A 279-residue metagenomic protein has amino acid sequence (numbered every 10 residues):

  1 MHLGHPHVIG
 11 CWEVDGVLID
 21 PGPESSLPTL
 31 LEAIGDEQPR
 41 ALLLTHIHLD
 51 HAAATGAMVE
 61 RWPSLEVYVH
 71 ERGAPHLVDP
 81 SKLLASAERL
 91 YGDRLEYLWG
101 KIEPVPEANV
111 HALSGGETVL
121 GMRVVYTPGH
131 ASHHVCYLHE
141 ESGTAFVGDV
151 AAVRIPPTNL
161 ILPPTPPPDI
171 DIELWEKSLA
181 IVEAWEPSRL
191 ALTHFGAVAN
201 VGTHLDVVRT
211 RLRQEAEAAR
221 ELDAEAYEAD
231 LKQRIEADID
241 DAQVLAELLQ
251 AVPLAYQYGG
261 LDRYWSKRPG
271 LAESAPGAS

Functional and structural regions predicted by a protein language model:
M1-E37, Y137-D149: Conserved beta-strand hairpin/beta-sheet module of binuclear metal-dependent hydrolase folds, prominently
I19-G22, R40-I47, Y68-H70, T127-G129 (+2 more regions): Active-site neighborhood of phospho(di)ester-bond hydrolases with catalytic His/Asp-centered motifs
P28-R72: Active-site metal-binding motif and surrounding structural segment of the metallo-beta-lactamase
R72-H76, A197: Short histidine/acidic/glycine/proline-rich micro-motifs that form metal- and phosphate-coordinating active-site loops
L77-V125, L179: Metallo-beta-lactamase
R123-Y126, S132-G202: Metallo-beta-lactamase
V201-T210: Histidine/acidic-residue-rich catalytic or RNA/ligand-binding cores of hydrolases and nuclease-related proteins
A218-S279: C-terminal regulatory/interaction regions
